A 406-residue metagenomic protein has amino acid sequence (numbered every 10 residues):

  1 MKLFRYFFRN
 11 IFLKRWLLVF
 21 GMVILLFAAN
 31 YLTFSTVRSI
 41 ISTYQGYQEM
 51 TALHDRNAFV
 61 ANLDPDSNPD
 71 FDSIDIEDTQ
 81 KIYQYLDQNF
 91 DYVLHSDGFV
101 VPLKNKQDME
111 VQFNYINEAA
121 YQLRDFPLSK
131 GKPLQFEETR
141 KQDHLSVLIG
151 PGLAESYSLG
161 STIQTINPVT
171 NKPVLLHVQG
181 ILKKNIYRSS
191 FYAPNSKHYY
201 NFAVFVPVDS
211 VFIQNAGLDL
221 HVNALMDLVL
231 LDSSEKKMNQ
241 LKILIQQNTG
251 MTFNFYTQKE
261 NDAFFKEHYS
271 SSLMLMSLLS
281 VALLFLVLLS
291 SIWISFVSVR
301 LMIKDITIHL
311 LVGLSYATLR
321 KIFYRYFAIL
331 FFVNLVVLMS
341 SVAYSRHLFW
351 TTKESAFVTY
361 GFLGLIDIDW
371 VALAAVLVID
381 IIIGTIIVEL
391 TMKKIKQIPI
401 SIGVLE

Functional and structural regions predicted by a protein language model:
M1-T33, E406: N-terminal Sec/SRP start-transfer signal
F34-L123, L348-F362, I366: Membrane-proximal extracellular/periplasmic loop immediately following the first transmembrane helix
Q107-V206: Hydrophobic secondary-structure segments that place a key small or acidic residue at a functional site
V169-V174, Q179-I245, T249: Small-residue transmembrane helix packing/gating motifs
N239-V287, R300: Peri-transmembrane interface segments
L289-A328: Interfacial "coupling" helices/loops that link adjacent transmembrane helices in transporter permeases
N334-V376: Short helix-loop junctions at transmembrane helix boundaries
A372-E406: C-terminal membrane-exit region of the final transmembrane helix in multipass inner-membrane proteins
